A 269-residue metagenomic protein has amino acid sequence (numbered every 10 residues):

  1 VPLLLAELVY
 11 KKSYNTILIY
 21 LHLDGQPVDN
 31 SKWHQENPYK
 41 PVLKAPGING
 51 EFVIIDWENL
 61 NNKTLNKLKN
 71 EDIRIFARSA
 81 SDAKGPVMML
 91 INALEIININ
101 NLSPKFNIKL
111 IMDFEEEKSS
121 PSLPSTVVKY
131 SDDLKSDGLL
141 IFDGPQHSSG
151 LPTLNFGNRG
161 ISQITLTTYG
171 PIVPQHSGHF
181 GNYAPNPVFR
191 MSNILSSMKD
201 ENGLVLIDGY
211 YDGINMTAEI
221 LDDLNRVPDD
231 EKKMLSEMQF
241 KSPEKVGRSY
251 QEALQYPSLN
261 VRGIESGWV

Functional and structural regions predicted by a protein language model:
V1-F76, V87, I99-P104: Acidic/His- and Gly-rich active-site-bordering loop/insert found across diverse amide/peptide-bond hydrolases
K11, D24, P145-H147, P171-V173 (+1 more regions): Short, glycine-/Ser/Thr-/acidic-enriched flexible segments
T64-G157, D229-D230: Acidic/histidine-rich catalytic neighborhood of metal-dependent amide-processing enzymes
K67-N70, T165-G178: The feature captures the short pre-catalytic strand/loop hairpin that immediately precedes and shapes the active-site
E95, I99-L102, D132, P171-V173 (+1 more regions): Generic secondary-structure signature for well-ordered alpha-helical cores
H147, L151-F156, S177-I264: Acidic-enriched catalytic cores of C-N bond-cleaving enzymes acting on peptides and small amides
N155-Y169, Q255: Flexible glycine/proline-rich, aromatic-decorated loop/lid segments
